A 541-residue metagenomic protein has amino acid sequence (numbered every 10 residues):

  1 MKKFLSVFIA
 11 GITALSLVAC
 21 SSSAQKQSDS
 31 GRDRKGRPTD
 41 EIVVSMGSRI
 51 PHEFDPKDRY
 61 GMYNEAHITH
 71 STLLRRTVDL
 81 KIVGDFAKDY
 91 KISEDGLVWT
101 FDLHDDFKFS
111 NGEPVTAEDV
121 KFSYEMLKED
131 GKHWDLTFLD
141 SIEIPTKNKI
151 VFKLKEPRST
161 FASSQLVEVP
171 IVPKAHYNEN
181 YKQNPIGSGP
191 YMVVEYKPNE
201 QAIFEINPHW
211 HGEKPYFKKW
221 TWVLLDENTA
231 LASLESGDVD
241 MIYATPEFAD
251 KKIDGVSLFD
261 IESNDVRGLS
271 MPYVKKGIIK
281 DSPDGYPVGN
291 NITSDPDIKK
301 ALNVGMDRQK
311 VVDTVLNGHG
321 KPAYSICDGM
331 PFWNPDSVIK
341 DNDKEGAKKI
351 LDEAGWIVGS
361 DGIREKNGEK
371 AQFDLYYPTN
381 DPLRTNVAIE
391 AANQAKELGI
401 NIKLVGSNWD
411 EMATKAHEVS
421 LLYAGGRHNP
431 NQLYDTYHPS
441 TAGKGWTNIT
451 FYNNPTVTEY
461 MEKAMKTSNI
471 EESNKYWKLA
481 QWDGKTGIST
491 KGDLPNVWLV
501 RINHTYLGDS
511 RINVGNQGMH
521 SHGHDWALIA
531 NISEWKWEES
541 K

Functional and structural regions predicted by a protein language model:
L17, Q201, I206-P208, N303-P335 (+4 more regions): Detector for C-terminal structural segments
S45-E94, I186: N-terminal lobe/hinge region of extracytoplasmic solute-binding protein
G47-N64, F86-K88, E113, T160-V169 (+3 more regions): A structural "hinge/loop" feature
K81, Q165-K219, N228-T229, S236 (+3 more regions): Gly/Pro-rich hinge or "lid" segments in bacterial periplasmic/extracellular proteins
K91, D95, W134-A175: Surface-exposed binding/hinge segments that line and control ligand-binding clefts or catalytic entry sites
T116-S123, V151, G189-P190, K218-K219 (+4 more regions): Alpha-helical secondary-structure segments
P208-K252, N401-K403: Ligand-site clamp/hinge motif
W356-R427, H504: Ligand/substrate-recognition segments at binding pockets and active sites
